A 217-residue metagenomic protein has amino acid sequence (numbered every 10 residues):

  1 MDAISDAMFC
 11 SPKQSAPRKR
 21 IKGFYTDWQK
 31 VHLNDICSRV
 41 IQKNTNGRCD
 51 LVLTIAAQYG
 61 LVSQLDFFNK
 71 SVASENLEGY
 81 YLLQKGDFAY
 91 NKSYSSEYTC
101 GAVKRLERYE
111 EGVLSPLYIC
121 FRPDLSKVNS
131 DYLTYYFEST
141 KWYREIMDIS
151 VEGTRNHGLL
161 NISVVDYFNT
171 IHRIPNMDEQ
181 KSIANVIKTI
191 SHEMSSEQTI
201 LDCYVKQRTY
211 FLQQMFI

Functional and structural regions predicted by a protein language model:
D2-F9, K13-A16, D202, T209-F216: Alpha-helical coiled-coil oligomerization motifs
F9, R18-K22, I183-M194, Q213-F216: Hydrophobic structural patches
K19-N44: Non-catalytic DNA-recognition/assembly elements of restriction-modification systems
I41-N76, V113: DNA target-recognition patches
S71-L77, N156, K188: Short, solvent-exposed loop/turn positions at domain surfaces that link secondary-structure elements or cap domain
Y80-W142: A short beta-sheet element
E111-L117, V151-D178: A short glycine-rich beta-alpha junction/loop motif
N176-E197, L201-Y204: Extended amphipathic alpha-helical segments enriched in small hydrophobics
